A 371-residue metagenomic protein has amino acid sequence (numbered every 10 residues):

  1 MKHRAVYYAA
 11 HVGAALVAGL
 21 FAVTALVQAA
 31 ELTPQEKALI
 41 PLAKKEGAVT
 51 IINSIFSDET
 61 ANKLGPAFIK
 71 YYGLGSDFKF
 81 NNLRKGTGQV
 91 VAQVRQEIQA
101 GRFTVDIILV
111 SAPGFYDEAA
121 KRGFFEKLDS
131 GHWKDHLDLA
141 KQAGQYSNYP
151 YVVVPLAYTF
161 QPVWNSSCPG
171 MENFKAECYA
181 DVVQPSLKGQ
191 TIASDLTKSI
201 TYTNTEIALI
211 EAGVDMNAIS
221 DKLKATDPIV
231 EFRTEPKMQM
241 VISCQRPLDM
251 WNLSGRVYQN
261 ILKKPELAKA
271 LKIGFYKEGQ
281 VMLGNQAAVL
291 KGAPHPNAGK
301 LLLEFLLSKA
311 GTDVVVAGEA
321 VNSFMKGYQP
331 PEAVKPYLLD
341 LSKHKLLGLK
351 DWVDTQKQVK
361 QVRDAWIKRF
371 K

Functional and structural regions predicted by a protein language model:
A10-A25: Bacterial N-terminal signal peptides
V27-A29: Boundary at the C-terminal end of the N-terminal hydrophobic targeting segment
T33-K44, T50, S54-D77, N260: Short, polar/charged alpha-helical segment
Q35, L341-K371: Conserved C-terminal helix/tail region of periplasmic/extracytoplasmic solute-binding proteins
T50-I69, F80-R95, F103-Q245: Extracytoplasmic ligand-binding site segments that recognize negatively charged/polar headgroups
F115-E118, L248-K269: A ligand-binding cleft/hinge motif common to bilobed small-molecule-binding domains
A157-Y158, S220-E231, E235, E266-A293: Periplasmic-binding protein-like
Q280-V281, N285-K350: Mature extracytoplasmic/periplasmic domains
